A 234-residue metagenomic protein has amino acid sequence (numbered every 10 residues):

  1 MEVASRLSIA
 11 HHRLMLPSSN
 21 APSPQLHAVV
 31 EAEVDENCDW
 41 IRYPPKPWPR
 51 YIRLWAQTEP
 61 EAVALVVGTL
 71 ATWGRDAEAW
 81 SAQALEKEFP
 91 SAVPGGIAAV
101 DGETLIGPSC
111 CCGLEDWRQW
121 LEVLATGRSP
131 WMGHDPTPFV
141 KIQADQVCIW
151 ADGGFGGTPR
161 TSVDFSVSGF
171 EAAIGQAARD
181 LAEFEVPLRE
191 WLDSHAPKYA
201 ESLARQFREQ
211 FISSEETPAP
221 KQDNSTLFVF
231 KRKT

Functional and structural regions predicted by a protein language model:
M1-E78: N-terminal "first-domain core" detector
S5, H11, G96-A98, I149: Short, hydrophobic/proline-enriched secondary-structure or compact coil segments at domain edges
C38, C110-C112, C148: Generic recognition of cysteine residues
Y51, A62-L85, W120, L188 (+2 more regions): Generic structural signal of hydrophobic/aromatic residues within well-ordered alpha-helices of folded domains
G74-M132: Aromatic- and glycine-enriched beta-alpha-beta binding-site module
D116-G169: An exposed acidic His-Trp-rich patch
S162-F228: Mixed-charge, glycine-accented linear interaction segment located at domain edges/termini
R232-T234: Long, low-complexity intrinsically disordered regions enriched in Ser/Thr, Asp/Glu, Pro/Gly
